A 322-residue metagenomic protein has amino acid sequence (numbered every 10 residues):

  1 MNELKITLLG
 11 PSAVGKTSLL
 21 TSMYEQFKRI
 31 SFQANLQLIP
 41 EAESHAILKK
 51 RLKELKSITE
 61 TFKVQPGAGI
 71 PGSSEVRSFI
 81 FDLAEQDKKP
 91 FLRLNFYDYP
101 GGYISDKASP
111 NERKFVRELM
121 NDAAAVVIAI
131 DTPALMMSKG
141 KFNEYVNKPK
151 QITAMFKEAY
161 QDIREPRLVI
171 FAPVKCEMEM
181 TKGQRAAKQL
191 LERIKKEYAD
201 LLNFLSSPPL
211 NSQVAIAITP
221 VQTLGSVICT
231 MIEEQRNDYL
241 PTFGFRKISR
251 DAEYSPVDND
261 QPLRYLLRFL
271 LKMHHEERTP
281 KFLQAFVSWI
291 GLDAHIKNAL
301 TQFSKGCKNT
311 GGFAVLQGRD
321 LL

Functional and structural regions predicted by a protein language model:
M1-F96: Conserved G1/Walker A P-loop phosphate-binding module
K5, L9-A13, D87-P90, D106-M120 (+4 more regions): Short, charged/polar micro-motifs that form catalytic or ligand-binding hotspots
G10-S12, E85-D87, P100-Y103, P220-G225: Short, flexible loop/turn elements at secondary-structure junctions
G67-V127, L135-F142, T153-M155: Switch II of P-loop NTPase G domains
A84-K89, L94, Y265-M273, D320-L322: Extended amphipathic secondary-structure runs
D122-N298: Conserved GTP-binding G-domain of TRAFAC-class P-loop NTPases and closely related GTPase folds
L292-L322: Acidic, Ser/Thr-rich low-complexity intrinsically disordered segments
